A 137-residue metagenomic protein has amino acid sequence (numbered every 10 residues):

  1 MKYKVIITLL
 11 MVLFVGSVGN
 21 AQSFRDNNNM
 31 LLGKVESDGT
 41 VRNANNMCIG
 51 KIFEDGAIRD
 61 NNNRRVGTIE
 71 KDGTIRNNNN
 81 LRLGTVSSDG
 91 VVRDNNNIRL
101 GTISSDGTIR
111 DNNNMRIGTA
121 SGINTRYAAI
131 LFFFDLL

Functional and structural regions predicted by a protein language model:
K2-I6, M11-L13, S17-C48, E54-R65 (+1 more regions): Long terminal segments
